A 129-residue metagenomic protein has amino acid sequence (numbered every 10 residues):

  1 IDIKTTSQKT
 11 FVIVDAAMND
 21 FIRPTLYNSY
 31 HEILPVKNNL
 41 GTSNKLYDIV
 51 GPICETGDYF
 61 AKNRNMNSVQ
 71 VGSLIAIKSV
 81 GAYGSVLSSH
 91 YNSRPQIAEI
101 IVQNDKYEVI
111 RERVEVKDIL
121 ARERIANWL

Functional and structural regions predicted by a protein language model:
I1-L129: Charged (often Lys/Glu-rich) extended helix/loop segments that serve as interaction or gating elements
